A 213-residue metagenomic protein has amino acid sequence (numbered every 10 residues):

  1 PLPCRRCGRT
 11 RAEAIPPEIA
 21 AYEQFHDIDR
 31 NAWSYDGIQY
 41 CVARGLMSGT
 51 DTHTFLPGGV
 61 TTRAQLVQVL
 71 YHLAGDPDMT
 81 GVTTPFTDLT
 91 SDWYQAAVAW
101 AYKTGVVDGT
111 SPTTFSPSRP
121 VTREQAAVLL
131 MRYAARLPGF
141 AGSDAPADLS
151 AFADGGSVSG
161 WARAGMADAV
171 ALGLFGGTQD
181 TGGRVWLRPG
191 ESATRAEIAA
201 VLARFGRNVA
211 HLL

Functional and structural regions predicted by a protein language model:
P1-C4, I38-C41, A101: Extracellular/surface recognition and adhesion modules
C4-R11: Short Cys/His-rich metal-coordination motifs, predominantly Zn2+-binding knuckles/fingers
R11-Y35, S48-A96, T104-E124, R132-R163 (+2 more regions): Feature responds to low-complexity, polar/acidic, surface-exposed segments characteristic of secreted/exported proteins
V42, Y102-K103, M166, V170: Alpha-helix C-terminal capping/helix-coil junction sites
S159-L172, A199: Alpha-helical membrane segments in multi-pass integral membrane proteins
